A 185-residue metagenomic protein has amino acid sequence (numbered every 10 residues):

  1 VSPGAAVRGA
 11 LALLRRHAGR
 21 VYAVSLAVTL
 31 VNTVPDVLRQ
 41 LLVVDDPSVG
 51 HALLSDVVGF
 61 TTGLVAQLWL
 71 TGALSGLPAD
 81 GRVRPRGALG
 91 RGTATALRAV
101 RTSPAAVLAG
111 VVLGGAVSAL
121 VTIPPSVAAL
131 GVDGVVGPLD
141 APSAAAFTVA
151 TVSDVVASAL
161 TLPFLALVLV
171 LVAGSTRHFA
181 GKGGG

Functional and structural regions predicted by a protein language model:
V1-G185: Hydrophobic alpha-helical membrane segments
